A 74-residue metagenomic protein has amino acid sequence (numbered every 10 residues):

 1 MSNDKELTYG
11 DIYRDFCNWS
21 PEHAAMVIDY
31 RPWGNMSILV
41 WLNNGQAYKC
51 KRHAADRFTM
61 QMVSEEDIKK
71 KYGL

Functional and structural regions predicted by a protein language model:
S2-A24, V63-G73: Cysteine-centric segments in proteins
F16-V63: Acidic, low-complexity, intrinsically disordered interaction modules
